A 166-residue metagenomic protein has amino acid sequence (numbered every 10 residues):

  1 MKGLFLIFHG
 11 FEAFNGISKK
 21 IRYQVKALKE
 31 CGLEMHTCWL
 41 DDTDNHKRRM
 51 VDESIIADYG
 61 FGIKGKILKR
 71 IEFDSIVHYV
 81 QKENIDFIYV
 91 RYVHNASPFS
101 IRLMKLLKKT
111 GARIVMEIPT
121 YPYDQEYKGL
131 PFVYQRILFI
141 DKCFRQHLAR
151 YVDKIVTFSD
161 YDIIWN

Functional and structural regions predicted by a protein language model:
M1-D44, E83, K154-Y161: N-terminal subdomain of nucleotide-sugar transferases
F8, Y92-V93, E117-P122: Histidine-centered beta-alpha loop that forms part of the nucleotide-sugar donor binding/catalytic region in diverse
A13, G65-L68, V93-F99: Acidic-and-aromatic substrate-binding clefts and catalytic sites of carbohydrate-active enzymes
G16-S18, K47-V51, S100-R102, E126-L130 (+1 more regions): Short aromatic-enriched loop/helix-cap "lid" or pocket-rim segments at secondary-structure transitions that line
D44-V77, K128-R136: A short, charged, and often flexible helix/loop element on the N-terminal side of the glycosyltransferase catalytic
V77-P98, A112-V115: Short N-terminal targeting/anchoring amphipathic segment
N95, D160-I164: Alpha-helix capping/helix-boundary segments
P98, L103-T110, Y121-Q125, Y134-I155: Membrane-proximal helix-turn-helix segments that form the acceptor-binding/catalytic region of lipid-linked
